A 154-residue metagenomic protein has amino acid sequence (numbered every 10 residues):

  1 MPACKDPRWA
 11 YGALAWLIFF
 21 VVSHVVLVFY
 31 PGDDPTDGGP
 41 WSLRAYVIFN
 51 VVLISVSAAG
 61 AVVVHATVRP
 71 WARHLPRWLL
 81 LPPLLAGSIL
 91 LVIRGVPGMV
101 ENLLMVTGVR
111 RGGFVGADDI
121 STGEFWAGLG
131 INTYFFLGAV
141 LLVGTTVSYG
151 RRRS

Functional and structural regions predicted by a protein language model:
P2, R8, T67-R73, V140-S154: Cytosolic juxtamembrane helix at the C-terminal end of the final transmembrane segment
P7, P83, G116-G138: Individual transmembrane alpha-helices with interfacial aromatic-anchor signatures
R8-W9, V26-G39, L104-G112, R151-S154: Extended intrinsically disordered, low-complexity coil regions enriched in Ser, Thr, Gly, Ala and often Pro
F19-P31, I89-V106: C-terminal TM-helix exit segments that contain a strictly Trp-centered aromatic cap at the helix terminus
P35-A58: Transmembrane alpha-helix entry/boundary detector in multi-pass membrane proteins
P35-W41, P97-G128: Interfacial non-cytosolic loop connecting adjacent transmembrane helices
L53-V63, G130-T146: Hydrophobic cores of alpha-helical transmembrane segments in multi-pass inner/ER membrane proteins, independent
A66-I93: Loop-to-transmembrane helix junctions at the membrane interface
